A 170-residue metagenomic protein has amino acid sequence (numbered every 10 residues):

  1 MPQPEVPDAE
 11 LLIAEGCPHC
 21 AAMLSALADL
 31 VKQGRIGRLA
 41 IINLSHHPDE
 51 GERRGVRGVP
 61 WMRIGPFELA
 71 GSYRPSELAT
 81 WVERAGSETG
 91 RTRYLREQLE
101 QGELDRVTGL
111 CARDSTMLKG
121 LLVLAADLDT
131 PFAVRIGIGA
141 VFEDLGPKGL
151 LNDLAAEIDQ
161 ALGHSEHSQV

Functional and structural regions predicted by a protein language model:
M1-Q33: Local sequence-structure signature of Cys/Sec-based thiol-disulfide redox active-site neighborhoods
L12-I13, R35-E50, V56: Thiol-based oxidoreductase modules, predominantly thioredoxin-like and allied folds used for disulfide exchange
H47, G102-V107: Short, solvent-exposed helix-helix connector turns and helix-capping sites enriched in acidic/polar residues
G58-L95: Non-catalytic, surface beta->alpha helical segment in thiol-disulfide oxidoreductase systems
R91-T92, S115-D127, K148-L162: Amphipathic alpha-helical scaffolding segments comprising HEAT/armadillo-like alpha-solenoid repeats
L104, P131, R135, H167-V170: Residue-level detector of extended alpha-helical repeat arrays and alpha-solenoid scaffolds
I136, A140-V141: Residue-level signature of alpha-solenoid helical repeat scaffolds
